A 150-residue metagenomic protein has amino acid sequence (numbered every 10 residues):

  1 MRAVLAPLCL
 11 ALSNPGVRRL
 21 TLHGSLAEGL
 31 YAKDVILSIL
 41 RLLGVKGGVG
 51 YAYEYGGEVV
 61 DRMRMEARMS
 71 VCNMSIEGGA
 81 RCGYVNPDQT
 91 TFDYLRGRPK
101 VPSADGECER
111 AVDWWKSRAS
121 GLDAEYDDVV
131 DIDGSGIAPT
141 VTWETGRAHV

Functional and structural regions predicted by a protein language model:
M1-R147: Fe-S-dependent hydro-lyases/dehydratases of central metabolism
